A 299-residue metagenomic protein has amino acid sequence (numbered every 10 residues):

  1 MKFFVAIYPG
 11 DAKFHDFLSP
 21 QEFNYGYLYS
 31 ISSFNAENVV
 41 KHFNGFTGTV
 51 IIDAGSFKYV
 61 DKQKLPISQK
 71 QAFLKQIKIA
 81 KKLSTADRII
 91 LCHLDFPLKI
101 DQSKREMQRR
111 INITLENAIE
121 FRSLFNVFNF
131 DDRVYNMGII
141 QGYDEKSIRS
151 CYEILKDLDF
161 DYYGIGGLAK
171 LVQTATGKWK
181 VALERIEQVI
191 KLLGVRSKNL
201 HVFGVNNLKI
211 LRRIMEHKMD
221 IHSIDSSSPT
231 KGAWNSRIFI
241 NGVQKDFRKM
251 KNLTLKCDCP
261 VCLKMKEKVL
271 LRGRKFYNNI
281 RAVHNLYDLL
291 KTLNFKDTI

Functional and structural regions predicted by a protein language model:
M1-N129: Non-catalytic, usually N-terminal nucleic-acid engagement modules in DNA/RNA processing proteins
M1-Q21, D87, C92, R109 (+5 more regions): Alpha/beta catalytic cores of nucleotide-metabolism and tRNA/nucleoside-modifying enzymes
A6-D11, S32-F34, G55-F57, F96-P97 (+4 more regions): Active-site beta-loop-alpha junctions enriched in small/polar residues
D53, G138, I214: Terminal peptide-recognition signature
I67-A72, K146-L158, V195-R196, N206-I221: Catalytic cores of alpha/beta
Q102-R105, S147-Y152, T174-G177, K209-E216 (+1 more regions): A short acidic (Asp/Glu
D131, Y143-L171: Alpha/beta enzyme core
Y162-I190: Active-site-proximal segments of catalytic enzyme domains that coordinate small-molecule cofactors or metal ions
